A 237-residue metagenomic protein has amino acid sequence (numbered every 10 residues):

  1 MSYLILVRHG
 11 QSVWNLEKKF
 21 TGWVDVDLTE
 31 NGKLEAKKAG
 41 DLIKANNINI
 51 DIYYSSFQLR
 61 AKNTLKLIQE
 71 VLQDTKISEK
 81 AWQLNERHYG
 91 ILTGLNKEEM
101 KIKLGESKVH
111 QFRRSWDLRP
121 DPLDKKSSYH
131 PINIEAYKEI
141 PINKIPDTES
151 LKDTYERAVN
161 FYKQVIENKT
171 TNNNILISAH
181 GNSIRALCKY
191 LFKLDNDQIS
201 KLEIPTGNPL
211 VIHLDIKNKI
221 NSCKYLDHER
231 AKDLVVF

Functional and structural regions predicted by a protein language model:
S2-Q11: Short coil-to-beta-strand
L4, K62, E70-T75, K144-I145 (+1 more regions): Active-site-adjacent alpha-helix immediately C-terminal to a catalytic or transition-state-stabilizing loop
V7, L104, A179: A conserved hydrophobic position in a structured secondary element of the catalytic/binding core that shapes
G10, S55-Q58, Q83, R114 (+2 more regions): Short, well-ordered beta-to-alpha junction loops that form the rim of enzyme active sites and present histidine/acidic
Q11-Q69, E79, I142-N160, K201: Loop-to-helix element that buttresses phosphate recognition and phosphoryl-transfer chemistry
G40-P131, Y137-E139, K189-H213, F237: Phosphate-coordination/substrate-recognition cap region in phosphate-metabolizing enzymes
K217-R230: Short, well-ordered strand-loop elements centered on a beta-strand within folded domains, enriched for acidic residues
E229-F237: Short, cationic low-complexity segments
